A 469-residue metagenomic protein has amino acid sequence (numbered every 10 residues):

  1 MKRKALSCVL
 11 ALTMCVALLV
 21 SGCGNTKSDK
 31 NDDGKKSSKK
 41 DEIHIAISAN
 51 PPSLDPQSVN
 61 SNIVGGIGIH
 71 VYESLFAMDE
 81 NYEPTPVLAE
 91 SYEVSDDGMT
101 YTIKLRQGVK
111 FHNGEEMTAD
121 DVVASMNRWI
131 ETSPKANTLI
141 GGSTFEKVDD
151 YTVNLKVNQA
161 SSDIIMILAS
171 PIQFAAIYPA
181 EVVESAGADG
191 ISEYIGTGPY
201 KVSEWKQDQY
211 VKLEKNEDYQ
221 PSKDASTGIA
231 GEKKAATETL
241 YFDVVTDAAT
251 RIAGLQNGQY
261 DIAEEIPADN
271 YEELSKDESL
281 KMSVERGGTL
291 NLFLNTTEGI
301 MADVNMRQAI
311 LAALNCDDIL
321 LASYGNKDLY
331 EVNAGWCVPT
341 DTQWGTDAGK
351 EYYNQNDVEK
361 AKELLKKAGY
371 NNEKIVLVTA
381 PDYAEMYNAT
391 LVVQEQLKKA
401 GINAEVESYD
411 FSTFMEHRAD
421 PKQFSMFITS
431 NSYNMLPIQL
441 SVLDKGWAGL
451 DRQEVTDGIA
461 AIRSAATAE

Functional and structural regions predicted by a protein language model:
V9, Y200, K327-K367, Y383-M386: Structural transition elements
A46-D96, N127, I195: N-terminal lobe/hinge region of extracytoplasmic solute-binding protein
D55, E273, T297, M301-D341: Periplasmic-binding protein-like
E90-K135, V148, N154, I300-A302: Aromatic- and charge-enriched surface segment that lines or borders ligand/interaction sites
E93, N137-V182, A188, E193 (+1 more regions): Surface-exposed binding/hinge segments that line and control ligand-binding clefts or catalytic entry sites
H112, N158-A175, I195-D247, Y271-G288: Aromatic-rich, solvent-exposed beta-strand/loop patch
N354, E405-T413, P437-E469: Extracytoplasmic/peripheral linker and loop segments enriched in polar/acidic and small residues with frequent Thr/Pro
K362, K366-Y433: Ligand/substrate-recognition segments at binding pockets and active sites
